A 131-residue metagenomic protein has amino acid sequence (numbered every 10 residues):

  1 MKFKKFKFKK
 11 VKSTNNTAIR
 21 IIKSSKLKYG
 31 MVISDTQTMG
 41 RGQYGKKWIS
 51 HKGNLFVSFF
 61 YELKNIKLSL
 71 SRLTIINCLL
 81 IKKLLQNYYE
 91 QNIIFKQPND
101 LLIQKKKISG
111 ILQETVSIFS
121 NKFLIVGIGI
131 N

Functional and structural regions predicted by a protein language model:
M1-Q91, S109: N-terminal lobe of the biotin/lipoate ligase/transferase fold
L27-K28, S120-K122: Short coil/turn connectors at secondary-structure junctions
F60-K64, E114, N131: Solvent-exposed residues in well-ordered beta-strands and their adjoining turns, especially edge/terminal strands
Q86-F119, G129: Acidic (Asp/Glu) carboxylate-rich active-site/surface patches
L124-N131: Conserved beta-strand-loop-short alpha-helix elements that form and flank the Mn2+/Mg2+-coordinating active site
